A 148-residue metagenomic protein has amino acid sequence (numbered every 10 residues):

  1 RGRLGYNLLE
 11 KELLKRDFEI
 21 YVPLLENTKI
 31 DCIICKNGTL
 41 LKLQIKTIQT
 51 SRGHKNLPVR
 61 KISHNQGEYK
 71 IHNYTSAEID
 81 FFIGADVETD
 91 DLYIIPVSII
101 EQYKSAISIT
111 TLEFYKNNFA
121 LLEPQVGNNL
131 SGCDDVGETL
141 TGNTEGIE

Functional and structural regions predicted by a protein language model:
R1-P23: Acidic-basic catalytic patches of nuclease active cores, encompassing PD-(D/E)XK and other metal-cofactor nuclease
L9, L13, C32-I34, T39-Q49 (+1 more regions): Conserved catalytic cores of phosphodiester-cleaving nucleases, focusing on short active-site segments
L9, R16, T39-L43, F81 (+2 more regions): Short alpha-helical elements
L14, F18, L41, V59-N73 (+3 more regions): Conserved functional hotspots at enzyme active or ligand-binding sites that engage polyanionic ligands
N27-D31: Beta-rich nucleic-acid/ligand-interaction surfaces
K46-L92: Catalytic cores of nucleic-acid endonucleases
T89, Y93-T144: Non-catalytic C-terminal interaction segments of nucleic acid-processing enzymes
